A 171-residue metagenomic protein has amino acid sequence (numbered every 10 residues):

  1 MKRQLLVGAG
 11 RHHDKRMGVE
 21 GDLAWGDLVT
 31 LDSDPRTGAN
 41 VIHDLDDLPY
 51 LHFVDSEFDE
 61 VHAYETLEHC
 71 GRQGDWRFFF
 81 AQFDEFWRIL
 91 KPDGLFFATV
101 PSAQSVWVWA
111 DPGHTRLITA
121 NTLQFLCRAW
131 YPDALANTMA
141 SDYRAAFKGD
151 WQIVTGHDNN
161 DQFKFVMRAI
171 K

Functional and structural regions predicted by a protein language model:
R3-Y50: Class I SAM-dependent methyltransferase SAM/SAH-binding core
L48-H62: A short acidic, Gly/Pro-enriched loop at the edge of an enzyme's catalytic core that lines a small-molecule cofactor
D59-R77: A short SAM/SAH-binding and catalytic strip from SAM-dependent methyltransferases
F78-P92: A short glycine-rich, Lys/Arg-flanked "PGG" loop and its adjoining helix->strand segment in the class I
D93-V100: Conserved beta-strand signature within the Rossmann-like core of class I S-adenosyl-L-methionine
P101-V106: Short "lid" loop at the C-terminus of a central beta-strand within the Rossmann-like core of SAM-dependent
W109-A140: Conserved Class I S-adenosyl-L-methionine
P132-K171: C-terminal lobe and adjacent flexible extensions of AdoMet/dcAdoMet transferase-like proteins
